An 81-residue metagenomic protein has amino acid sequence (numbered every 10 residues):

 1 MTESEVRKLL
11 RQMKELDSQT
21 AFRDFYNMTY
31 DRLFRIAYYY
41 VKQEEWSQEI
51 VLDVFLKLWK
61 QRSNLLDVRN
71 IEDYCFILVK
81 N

Functional and structural regions predicted by a protein language model:
M1-D31: N-terminal module of bacterial RNA polymerase sigma factors
K8, K14, K42, K57-K60 (+1 more regions): Context-gated lysine
K8, T20, F34, L56 (+1 more regions): Low-complexity, compositionally biased segments
K14-D24, R35-D53, L66-R69: Short, charged helix-capping/linker segments at alpha-helix termini
M28, Y40, I77-L78: Conserved catalytic core of Hanks-type protein kinase domains
E49-L56, K60, R69-N81: Structural recognition of an alpha-helix C-terminal capping motif at a helix-to-coil junction
